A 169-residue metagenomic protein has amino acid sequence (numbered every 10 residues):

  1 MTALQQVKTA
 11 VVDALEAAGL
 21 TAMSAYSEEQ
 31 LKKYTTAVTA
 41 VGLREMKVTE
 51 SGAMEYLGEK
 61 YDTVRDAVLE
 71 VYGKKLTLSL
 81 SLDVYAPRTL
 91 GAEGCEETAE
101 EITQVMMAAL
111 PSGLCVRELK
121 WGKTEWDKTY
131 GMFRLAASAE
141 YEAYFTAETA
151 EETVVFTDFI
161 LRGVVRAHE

Functional and structural regions predicted by a protein language model:
M1-D62, V165-E169: Small/polar-rich, solvent-exposed N-terminal microdomains that initiate assembly or binding
V11, L15, A22, V41 (+4 more regions): Hydrophobic beta-strand residues in large extracellular and virion-surface proteins
M23, L119-T124, F159, V164: Generic beta-strand hydrophobic packing signal
L43-A53, R65-L69, E118-K128: Short amphipathic beta-strand and strand-loop transition segments with alternating hydrophobic
T49-G52, K75-S112: Acidic, Ser/Thr- and Gly-enriched intrinsically disordered low-complexity segments
E70-R88, F133-Y144: Oligomerization/assembly interface segments of phage tail-like spikes and tubes
E93-E151: Acidic-leaning, charged glycine-interspersed low-complexity segments
E142-E169: C-terminal tail/extension regions appended to the core domain(s) of diverse proteins
